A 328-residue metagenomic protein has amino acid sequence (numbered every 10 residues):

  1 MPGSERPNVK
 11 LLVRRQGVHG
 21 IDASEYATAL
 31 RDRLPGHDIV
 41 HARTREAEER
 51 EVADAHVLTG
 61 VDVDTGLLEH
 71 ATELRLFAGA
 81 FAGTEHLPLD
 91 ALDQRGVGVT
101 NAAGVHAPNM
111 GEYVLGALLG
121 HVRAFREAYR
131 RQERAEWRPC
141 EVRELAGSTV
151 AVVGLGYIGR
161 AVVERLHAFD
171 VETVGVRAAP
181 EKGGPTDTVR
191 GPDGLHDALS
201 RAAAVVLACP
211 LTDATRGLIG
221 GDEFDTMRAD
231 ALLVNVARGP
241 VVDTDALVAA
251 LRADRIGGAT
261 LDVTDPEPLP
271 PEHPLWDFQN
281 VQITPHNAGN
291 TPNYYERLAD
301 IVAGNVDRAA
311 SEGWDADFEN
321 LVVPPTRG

Functional and structural regions predicted by a protein language model:
M1-V57: N-terminal glycine-/charge-rich "phosphate-binding" loop or analogous flexible N-terminal tail
P2, D93, N101-E112, E267-G328: C-terminal helix-to-coil terminal segments
V52, L68-A71, L145, A198-S200 (+2 more regions): A short, aliphatic-rich alpha-helical micro-motif
A53-Y129: Phosphate/diphosphate ligand-binding glycine-rich loop within oxidoreductases
V97, A103-T149, E164, R308-L321: Phosphate-binding beta-alpha-beta segment of Rossmann-like dinucleotide-binding domains, i.e., the NAD(P)
G154-G156: Glycine-rich Rossmann-fold phosphate-binding loop(s) that bind the pyrophosphate of adenine dinucleotide cofactors
G159-R160: N-terminal Rossmann-fold NAD(P) dinucleotide-binding loop
P180-P274: Rossmann-like adenosine-cofactor binding region
